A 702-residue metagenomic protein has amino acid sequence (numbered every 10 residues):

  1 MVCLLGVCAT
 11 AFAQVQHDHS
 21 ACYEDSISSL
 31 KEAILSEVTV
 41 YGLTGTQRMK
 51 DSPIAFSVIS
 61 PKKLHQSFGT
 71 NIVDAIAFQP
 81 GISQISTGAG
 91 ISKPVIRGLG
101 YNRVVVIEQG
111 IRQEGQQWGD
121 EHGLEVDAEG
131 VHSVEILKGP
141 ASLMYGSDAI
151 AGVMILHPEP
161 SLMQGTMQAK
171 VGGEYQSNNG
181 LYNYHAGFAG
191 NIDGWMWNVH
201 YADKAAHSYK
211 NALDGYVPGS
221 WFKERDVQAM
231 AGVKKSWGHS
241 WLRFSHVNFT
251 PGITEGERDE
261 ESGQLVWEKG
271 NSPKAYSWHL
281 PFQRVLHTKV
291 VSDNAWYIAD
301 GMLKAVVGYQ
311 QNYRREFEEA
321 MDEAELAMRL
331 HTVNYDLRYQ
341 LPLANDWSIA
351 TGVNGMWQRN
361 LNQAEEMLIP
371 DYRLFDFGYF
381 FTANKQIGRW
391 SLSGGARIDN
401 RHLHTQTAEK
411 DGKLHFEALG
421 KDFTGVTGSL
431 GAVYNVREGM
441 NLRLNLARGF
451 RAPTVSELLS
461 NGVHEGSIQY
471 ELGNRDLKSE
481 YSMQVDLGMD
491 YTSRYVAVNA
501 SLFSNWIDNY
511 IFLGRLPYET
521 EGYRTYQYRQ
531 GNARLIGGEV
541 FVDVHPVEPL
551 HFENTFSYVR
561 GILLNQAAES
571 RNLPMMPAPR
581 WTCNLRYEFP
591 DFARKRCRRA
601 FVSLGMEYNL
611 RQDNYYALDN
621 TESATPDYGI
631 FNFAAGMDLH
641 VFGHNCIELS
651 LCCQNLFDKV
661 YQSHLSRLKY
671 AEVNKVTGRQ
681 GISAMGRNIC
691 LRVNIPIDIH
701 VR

Functional and structural regions predicted by a protein language model:
V15-D18, C22-Y23, A206-S208, D214 (+8 more regions): Flexible loop and strand-edge segments within Gram-negative outer membrane beta-barrel domains
V15-H65: Short, acidic, small-residue-rich periplasmic hinge/interaction motif at the N-terminus of Gram-negative outer-membrane
R112-K138: Short acidic/polar hinge/loop motifs at secondary-structure boundaries that mediate gating or recognition
G115-Q117, G130-H132, L143-L213, S220-V227 (+1 more regions): Outer-membrane beta-barrel translocator/receptor signature
D322-Y339, L472-K478, Q484, S493 (+2 more regions): Outer membrane beta-barrel strand-and-loop segments of large Gram-negative receptors, especially TonB-dependent
A344-S348, N354-M356, A364-I507: Structural signature of Gram-negative outer-membrane beta-barrels, strongest in the C-terminal barrel of TonB-dependent
I349, F503-I507, R524-Q612: Gram-negative outer-membrane beta-barrel transporters
F450-R451, W506-N509, F552, L610-Y615 (+1 more regions): C-terminal beta-signal and adjacent terminal beta-strands/loops of Gram-negative outer-membrane beta-barrel proteins
